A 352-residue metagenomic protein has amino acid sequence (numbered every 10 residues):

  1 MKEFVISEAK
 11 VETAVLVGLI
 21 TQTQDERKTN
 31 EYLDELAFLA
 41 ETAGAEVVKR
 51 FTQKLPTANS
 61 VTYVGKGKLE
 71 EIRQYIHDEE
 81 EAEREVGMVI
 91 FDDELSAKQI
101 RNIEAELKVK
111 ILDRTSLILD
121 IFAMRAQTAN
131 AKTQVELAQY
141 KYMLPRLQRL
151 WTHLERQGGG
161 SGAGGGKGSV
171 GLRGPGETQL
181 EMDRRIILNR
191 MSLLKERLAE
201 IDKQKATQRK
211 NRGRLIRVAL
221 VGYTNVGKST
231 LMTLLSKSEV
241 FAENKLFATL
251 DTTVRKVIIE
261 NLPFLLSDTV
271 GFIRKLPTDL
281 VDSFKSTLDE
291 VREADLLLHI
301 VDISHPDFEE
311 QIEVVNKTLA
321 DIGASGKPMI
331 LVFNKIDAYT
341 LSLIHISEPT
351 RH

Functional and structural regions predicted by a protein language model:
M1-D120: N-terminal accessory targeting/assembly segments
E8-A9, H77-E83, K256-E260, L265 (+3 more regions): Conserved catalytic network of the ASCE P-loop NTPase/AAA+ motor domain
T23-R27, N59-V61, R125-A126, E239 (+2 more regions): Flexible beta-alpha connector loops of hexameric P-loop NTPases
K49-T52, D295-I300, A324-I336: Conserved beta-strand/loop subsegment of P-loop NTPase cores
L117-V135: Short alpha-helix plus adjacent loop in nuclease-associated cores
G162-N189, L193-R274: Conserved G1/Walker A P-loop phosphate-binding module
D282-S304: Inter-motif core of Ras-like GTPase G domains
S342-H352: Residue-level detector of conserved catalytic or cofactor/ligand-binding positions in enzyme active sites
